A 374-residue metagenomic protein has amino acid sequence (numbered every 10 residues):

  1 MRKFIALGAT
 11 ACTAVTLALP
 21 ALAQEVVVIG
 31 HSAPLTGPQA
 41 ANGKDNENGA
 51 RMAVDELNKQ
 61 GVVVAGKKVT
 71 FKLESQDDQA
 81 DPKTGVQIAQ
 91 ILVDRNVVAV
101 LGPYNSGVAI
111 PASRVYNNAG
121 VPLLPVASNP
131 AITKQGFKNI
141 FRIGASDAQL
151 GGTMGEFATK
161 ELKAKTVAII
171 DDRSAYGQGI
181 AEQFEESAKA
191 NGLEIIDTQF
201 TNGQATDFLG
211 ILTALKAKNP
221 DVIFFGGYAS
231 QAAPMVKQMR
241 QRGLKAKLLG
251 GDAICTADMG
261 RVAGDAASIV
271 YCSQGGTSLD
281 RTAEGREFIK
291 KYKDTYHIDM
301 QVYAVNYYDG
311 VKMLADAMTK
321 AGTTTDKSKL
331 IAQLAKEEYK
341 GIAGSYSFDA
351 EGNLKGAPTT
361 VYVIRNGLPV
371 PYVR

Functional and structural regions predicted by a protein language model:
M1-G8, A23-R374: Extracytosolic ligand-binding ectodomains
A11-C12: Repetitive helical segments and hydrophobic/amphipathic motifs
V15-T16, E47: Residues in and immediately flanking transmembrane alpha helices
L17-A23: Sec/Tat signal peptide C-region and signal peptidase I cleavage site
